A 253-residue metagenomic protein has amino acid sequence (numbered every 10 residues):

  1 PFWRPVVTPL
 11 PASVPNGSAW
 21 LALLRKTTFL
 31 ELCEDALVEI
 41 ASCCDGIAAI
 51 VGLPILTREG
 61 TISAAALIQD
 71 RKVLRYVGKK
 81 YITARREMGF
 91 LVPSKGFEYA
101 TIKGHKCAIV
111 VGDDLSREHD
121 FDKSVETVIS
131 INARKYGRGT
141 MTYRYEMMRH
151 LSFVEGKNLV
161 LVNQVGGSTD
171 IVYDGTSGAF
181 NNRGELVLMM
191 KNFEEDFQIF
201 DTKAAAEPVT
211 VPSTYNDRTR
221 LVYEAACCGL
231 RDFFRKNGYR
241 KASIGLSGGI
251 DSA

Functional and structural regions predicted by a protein language model:
P1-S247, D251-A253: Enzyme catalytic cores with a strong preference for nitrogen-chemistry domains
